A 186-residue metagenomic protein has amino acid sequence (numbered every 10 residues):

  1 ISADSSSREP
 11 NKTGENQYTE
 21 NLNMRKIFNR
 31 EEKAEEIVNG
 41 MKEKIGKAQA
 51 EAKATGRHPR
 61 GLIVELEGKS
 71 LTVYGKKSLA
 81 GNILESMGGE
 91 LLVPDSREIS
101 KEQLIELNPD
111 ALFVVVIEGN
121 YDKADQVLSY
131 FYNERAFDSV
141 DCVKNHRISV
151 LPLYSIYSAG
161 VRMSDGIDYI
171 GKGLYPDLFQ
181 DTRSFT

Functional and structural regions predicted by a protein language model:
I1-E67, P94, H146-T186: Extracytoplasmic substrate-binding proteins
I1-I27, S100-D138: Acidic/His-rich segments in extracytoplasmic proteins that coordinate ligands and/or metal ions
A54-R57, K76, E85, I105-L107 (+1 more regions): Extracellular/periplasmic catalytic domains that process cell-envelope and extracellular macromolecules
L66-E67, K76, G89, S96-R97 (+2 more regions): Histidine- and/or cysteine-centered catalytic micro-motif in compact active-site loops
L71-V73, Y121-D125, A159: Extracytoplasmic/secreted cell-surface and envelope-processing proteins
T72-S100: Alpha-helical, coiled-coil/dimerization segments enriched in small aliphatic residues
E85, I99-E102, L107, K172 (+1 more regions): Small-molecule-sensing regulatory modules
P94-R97, I117-E118, D125-L128, Y132 (+5 more regions): Acidic/histidine-enriched, beta-strand-rich ligand/metal-binding domains
